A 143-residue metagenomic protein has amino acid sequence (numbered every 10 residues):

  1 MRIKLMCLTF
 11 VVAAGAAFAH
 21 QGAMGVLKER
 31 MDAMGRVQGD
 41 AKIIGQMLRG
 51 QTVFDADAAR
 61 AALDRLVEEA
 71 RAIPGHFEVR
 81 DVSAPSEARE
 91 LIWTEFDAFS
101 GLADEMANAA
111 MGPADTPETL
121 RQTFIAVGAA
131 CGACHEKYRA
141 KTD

Functional and structural regions predicted by a protein language model:
M1-C7: Bacterial N-terminal signal peptides that target proteins for export
C7-G15: Bacterial N-terminal signal peptides
G15-Q21: Sec/Tat signal peptide C-region and signal peptidase I cleavage site
Q21-D143: Sequence context surrounding c-type heme c attachment/ligation sites in exported
